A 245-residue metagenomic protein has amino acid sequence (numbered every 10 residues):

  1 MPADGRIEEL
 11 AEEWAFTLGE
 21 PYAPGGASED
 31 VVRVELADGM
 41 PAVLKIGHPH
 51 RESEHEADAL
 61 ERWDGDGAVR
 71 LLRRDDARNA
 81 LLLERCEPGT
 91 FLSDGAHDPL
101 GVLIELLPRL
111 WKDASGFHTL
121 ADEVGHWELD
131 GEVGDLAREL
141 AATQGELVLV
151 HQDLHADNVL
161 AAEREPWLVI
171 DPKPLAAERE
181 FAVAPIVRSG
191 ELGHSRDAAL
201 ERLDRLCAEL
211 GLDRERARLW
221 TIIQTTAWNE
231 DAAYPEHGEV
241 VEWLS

Functional and structural regions predicted by a protein language model:
M1-G5, E242-S245: Actinobacteria-biased recognition of intrinsically disordered, low-complexity terminal regions
P2-A37: ATP-binding glycine-rich phosphate-binding loop
A3-I7, K112-Q152, A162-E165, A208: An alpha-helical support segment within catalytic cores of ATP-dependent transferases
D4, D38-E84, G89-L110: A conserved alpha-helical element in kinase catalytic cores
Y22, V32, V69-D75, R218: Conserved beta-strand elements flanking the ATP-binding pocket of the protein kinase catalytic core
D30-E35, V43-L44, L71, D135-F181: Active-site acidic catalytic loop and adjacent metal/ATP-binding pocket of ATP-dependent phosphoryl transfer enzymes
A161-R214: Active-site Asp-x-Gly
W228-S245: ATP/Mg2+ or Mg2+-diphosphate-binding catalytic cores that bind nucleotide phosphates or diphosphates via glycine-rich
